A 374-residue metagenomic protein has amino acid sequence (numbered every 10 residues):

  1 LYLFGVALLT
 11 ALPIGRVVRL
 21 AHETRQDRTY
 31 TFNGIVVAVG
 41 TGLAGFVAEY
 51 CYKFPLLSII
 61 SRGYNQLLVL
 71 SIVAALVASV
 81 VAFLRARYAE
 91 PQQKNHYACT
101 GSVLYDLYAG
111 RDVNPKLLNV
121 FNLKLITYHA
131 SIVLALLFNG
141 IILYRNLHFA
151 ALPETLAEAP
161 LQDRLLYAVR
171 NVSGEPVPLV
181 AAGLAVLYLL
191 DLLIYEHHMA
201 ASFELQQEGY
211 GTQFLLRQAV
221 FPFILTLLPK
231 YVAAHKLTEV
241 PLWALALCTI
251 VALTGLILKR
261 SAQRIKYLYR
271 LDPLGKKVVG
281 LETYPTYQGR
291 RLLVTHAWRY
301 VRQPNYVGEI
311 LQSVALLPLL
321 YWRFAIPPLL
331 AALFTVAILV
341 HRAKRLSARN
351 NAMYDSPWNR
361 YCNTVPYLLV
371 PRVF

Functional and structural regions predicted by a protein language model:
L1-T295, V307-F374: Membrane-anchoring alpha-helices and their flanking helix-loop junctions
Y300-V307: Histidine-centered phosphotransfer motif of kinases
